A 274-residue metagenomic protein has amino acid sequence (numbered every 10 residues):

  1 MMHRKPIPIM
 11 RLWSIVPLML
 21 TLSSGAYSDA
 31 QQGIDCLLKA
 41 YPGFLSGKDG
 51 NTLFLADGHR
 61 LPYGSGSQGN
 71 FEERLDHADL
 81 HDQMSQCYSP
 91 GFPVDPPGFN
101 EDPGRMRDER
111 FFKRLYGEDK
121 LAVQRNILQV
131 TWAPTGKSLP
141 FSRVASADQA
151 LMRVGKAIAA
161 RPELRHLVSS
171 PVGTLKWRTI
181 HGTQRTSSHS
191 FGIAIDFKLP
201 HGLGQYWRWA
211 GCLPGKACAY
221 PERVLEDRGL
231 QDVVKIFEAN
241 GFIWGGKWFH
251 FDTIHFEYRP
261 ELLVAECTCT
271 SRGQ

Functional and structural regions predicted by a protein language model:
M2-I15: Bacterial N-terminal signal peptides that target proteins for export
I7, I193, R259: Alpha-helical and His/Cys-centered functional microenvironments
T21-G25: N-terminal signal peptide c-region/cleavage motif recognized by signal peptidases
A26-A30: Boundary at the C-terminal end of the N-terminal hydrophobic targeting segment
G33-W248: Cell-envelope/glycan interface and biosynthesis
A239-Q274: A cross-kingdom marker for long, charged
